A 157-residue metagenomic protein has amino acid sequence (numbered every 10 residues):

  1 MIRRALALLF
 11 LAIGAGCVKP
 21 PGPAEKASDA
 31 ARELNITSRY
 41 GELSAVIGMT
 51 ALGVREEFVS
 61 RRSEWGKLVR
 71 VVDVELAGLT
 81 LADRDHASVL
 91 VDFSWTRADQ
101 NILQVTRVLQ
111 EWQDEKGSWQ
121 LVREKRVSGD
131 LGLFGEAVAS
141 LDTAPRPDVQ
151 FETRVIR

Functional and structural regions predicted by a protein language model:
M1-L6: Bacterial N-terminal signal peptides that target proteins for export
A7-G14: Bacterial N-terminal signal peptides
G22-P23, S28-D29, I36-S38, L43-L90 (+1 more regions): Short solvent-exposed beta->alpha transition segments
L76-G78, R107-W112: Hydrophobic/aromatic beta-strand elements that line small-molecule binding cavities or substrate pockets in beta-rich
L90-S94, E111-Q113: Residue-level recognition of well-ordered beta-strand positions that form the cores of beta-sheet-rich folds across
W95-Q104: Short, cysteine-centered beta-strand-loop-beta hairpins and adjacent loop/turn segments enriched in charged/polar
T106, E115-R157: Low-complexity, intrinsically disordered terminal/linker segments enriched in charged and Gly/Pro repeats
